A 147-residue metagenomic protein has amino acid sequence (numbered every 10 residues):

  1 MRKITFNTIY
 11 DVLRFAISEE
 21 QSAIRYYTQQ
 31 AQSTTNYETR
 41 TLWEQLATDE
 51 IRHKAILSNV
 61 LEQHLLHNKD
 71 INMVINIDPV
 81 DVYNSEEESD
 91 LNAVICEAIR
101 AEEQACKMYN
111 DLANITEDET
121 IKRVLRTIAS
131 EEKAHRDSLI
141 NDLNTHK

Functional and structural regions predicted by a protein language model:
M1-L13, D81-N92, D142-K147: Membrane-interacting alpha-helical segments
K3-T34, N92-I115: Alpha-helical bundle segments that constitute or directly flank the non-heme di-iron/ferroxidase center
Y10, R40, N92, K122-L125: Short, structured helix-loop boundary elements
A16-Y27, W43-S58, A98-A105, L125-L139: Alpha-helical transition-metal enzyme core signature, strongest for iron centers
T34-Y37, T41, L57, H64 (+4 more regions): Hydrophobic stripe of amphipathic alpha-helices that form coiled-coil interfaces
N59-N92: Carboxylate-rich helix-loop segments that flank metal/cofactor sites and access channels in metalloenzymes
K107-K147: Preference for long, well-ordered alpha-helical segments
